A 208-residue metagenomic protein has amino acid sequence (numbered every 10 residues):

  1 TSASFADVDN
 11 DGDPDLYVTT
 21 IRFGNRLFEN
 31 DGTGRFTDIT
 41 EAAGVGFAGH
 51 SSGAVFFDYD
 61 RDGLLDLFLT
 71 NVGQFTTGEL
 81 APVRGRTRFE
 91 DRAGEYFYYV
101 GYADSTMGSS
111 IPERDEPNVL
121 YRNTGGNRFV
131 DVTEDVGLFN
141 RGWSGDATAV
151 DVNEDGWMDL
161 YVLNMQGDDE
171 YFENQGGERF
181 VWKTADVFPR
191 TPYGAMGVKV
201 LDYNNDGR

Functional and structural regions predicted by a protein language model:
T1-R208: Acidic, glycine/proline-rich Ca2+-coordinating loop motifs
